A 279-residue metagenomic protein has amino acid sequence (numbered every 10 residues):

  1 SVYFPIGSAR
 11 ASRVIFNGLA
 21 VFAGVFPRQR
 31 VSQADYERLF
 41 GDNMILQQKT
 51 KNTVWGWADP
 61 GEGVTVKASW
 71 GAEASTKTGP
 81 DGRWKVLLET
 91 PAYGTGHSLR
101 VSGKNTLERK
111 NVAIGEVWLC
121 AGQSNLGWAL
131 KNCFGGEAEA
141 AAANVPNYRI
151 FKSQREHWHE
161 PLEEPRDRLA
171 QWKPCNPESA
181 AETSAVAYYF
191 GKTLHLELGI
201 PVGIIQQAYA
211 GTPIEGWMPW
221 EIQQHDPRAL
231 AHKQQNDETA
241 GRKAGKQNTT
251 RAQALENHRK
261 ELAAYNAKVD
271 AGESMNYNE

Functional and structural regions predicted by a protein language model:
F22-Q33: Bacterial Sec-dependent signal peptides at the C-terminal "C-region" and cleavage site
V31-E279: Cell-envelope and extracellular/periplasmic
